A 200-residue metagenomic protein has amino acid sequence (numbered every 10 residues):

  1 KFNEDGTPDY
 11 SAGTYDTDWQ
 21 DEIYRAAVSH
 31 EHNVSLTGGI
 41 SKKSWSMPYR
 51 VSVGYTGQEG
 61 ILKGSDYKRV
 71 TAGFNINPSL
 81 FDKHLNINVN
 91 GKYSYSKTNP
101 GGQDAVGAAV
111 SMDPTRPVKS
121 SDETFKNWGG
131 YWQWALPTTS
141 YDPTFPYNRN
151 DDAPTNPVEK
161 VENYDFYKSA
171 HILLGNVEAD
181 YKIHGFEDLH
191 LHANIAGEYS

Functional and structural regions predicted by a protein language model:
K1-T37, P48-S52, T56-D66, T144-R149: Surface-exposed beta-strand-turn/loop segments characteristic of Gram-negative outer-membrane beta-barrels
K1-Y15, K43, I61-L62, N75-L174 (+1 more regions): Surface-exposed loop/interface segments of Gram-negative outer-membrane beta-barrel transport/assembly proteins
V28-H32, D66-V70, S169-G175: Residues that define the transmembrane beta-barrel architecture of outer-membrane proteins
S29, I40-W45, F81-K83, K182-F186: Outer-membrane beta-barrel channels and translocator barrels
N33, S46-S52, T71, H84-N90 (+1 more regions): Membrane-spanning beta-strand positions in outer-membrane beta-barrel proteins
V34-I40, F74-P78, G175-Y181: Residues on the lipid-exposed face of transmembrane beta-strands in outer-membrane beta-barrel proteins
S52-G54, F166, K182-F186, N194-A196: Acidic/polar N-terminal loop/beta-strand segments that form early-domain functional surfaces
Q58, T71-G73: Short helix/strand-bridging catalytic loops that position acidic/His residues to coordinate divalent metals and engage
